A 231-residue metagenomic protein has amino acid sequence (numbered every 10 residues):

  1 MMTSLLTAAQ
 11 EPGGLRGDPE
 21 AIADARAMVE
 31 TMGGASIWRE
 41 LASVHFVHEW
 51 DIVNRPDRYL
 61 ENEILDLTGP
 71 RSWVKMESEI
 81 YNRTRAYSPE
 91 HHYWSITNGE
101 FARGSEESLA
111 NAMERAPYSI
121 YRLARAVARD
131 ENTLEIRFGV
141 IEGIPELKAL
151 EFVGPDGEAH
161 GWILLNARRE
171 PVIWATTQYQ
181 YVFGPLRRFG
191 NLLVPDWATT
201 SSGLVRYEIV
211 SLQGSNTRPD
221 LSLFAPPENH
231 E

Functional and structural regions predicted by a protein language model:
M2-G14: Bacterial Sec-dependent signal peptides at the C-terminal "C-region" and cleavage site
E11, R16-A23, H91-G161, N166-A167 (+1 more regions): Flexible, processing/modification-adjacent segments and terminal tails in exported/periplasmic/extracellular proteins
A23-E100, N132-L134: N-terminal mature ectodomain segment of secretory-pathway/periplasmic proteins
H45-V47, K75, E135-R137, E151 (+2 more regions): Ser/Thr- (and often Asn-) enriched beta-sheet segments in non-cytosolic proteins
I52-Y59, I80-A86, E100-G104, G157-W162 (+2 more regions): Short, surface-exposed beta-strand/loop "edge" segments at domain boundaries and coil↔beta transitions
E63, R83, L134-R137, G161 (+2 more regions): Residue-level detector of beta-strand structural context in well-folded domains
L67-V74, Y93-I96, R115, R188-L192 (+1 more regions): Short, surface-exposed linear segments at secondary-structure transitions and domain or protein termini
E142-H230: Gly/Pro-enriched, hydrophobic low-complexity segments that function as extracytoplasmic propeptides/linkers
